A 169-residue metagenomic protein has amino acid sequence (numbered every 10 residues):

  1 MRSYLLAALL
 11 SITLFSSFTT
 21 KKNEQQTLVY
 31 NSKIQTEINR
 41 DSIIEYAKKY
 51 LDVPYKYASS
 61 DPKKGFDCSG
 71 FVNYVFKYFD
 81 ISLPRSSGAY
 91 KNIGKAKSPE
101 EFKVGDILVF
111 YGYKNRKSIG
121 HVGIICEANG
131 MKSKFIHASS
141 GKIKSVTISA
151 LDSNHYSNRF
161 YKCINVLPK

Functional and structural regions predicted by a protein language model:
R2-P54, N158, V166-K169: Intrinsically disordered, low-complexity, Pro/Ser/Thr/Asn/Gly/Ala-rich spacer/linker segments adjacent to signal
T19-Q35, K95-K97, G120-K169: Aromatic- and glycine-rich peptidoglycan recognition patches
I34, V53-V104: Catalytic cysteine-centered active-site loop
S42, Y46-Y50, Y74-Y78, H121: A generic structural signal for ordered secondary structure
R116-K117: Short glycine-rich, flexible loops that bind phosphorylated cofactors or substrates
